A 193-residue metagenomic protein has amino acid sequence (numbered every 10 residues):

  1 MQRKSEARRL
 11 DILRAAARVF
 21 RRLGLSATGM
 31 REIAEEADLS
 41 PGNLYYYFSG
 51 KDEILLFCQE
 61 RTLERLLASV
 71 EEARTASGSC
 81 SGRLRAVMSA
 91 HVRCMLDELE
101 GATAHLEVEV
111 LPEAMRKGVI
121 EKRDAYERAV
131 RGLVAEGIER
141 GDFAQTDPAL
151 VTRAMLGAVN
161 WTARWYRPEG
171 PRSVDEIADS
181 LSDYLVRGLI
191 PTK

Functional and structural regions predicted by a protein language model:
M1-A7, K193: N-terminal intrinsically disordered/low-complexity leader segments
S5, L13, L55, Q59 (+4 more regions): Amphipathic, non-transmembrane alpha-helical scaffold segments
D11, V19-E53, F57: Helix-turn-helix
I12-F20, H91, L185: Short hydrophobic clusters on alpha-helical segments that form packing/core surfaces in small helical domains
F57, E71-D97, V151-M155: Hydrophobic alpha-helical connector segments
R61-L67, D97, A114-E139, A149-R153: Amphipathic alpha-helical packing segments from all-alpha helical-bundle domains
L67, R85, S89, E127 (+5 more regions): An amphipathic alpha-helix signature
A102-E107, A114-I120, I138-Y184, T192-K193: Hydrophobic/aromatic-rich alpha-helical bundle segments in the mid-to-C-terminal region
